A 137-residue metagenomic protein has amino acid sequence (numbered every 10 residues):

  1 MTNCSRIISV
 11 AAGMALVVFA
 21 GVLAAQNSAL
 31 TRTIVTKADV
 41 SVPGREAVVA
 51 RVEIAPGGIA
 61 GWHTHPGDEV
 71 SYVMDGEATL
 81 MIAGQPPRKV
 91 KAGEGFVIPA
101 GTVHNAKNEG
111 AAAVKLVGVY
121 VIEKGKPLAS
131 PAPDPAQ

Functional and structural regions predicted by a protein language model:
T2-R51, V97, P127-Q137: A short, N-terminal "cap"/entry segment at the start of jelly-roll beta-barrel domains of the cupin/DSBH fold
G44-V49, H65-D68, Q85, G101 (+1 more regions): Extracytoplasmic
E46, E53-P56, G61: Short, surface-exposed binding/anchoring microloops in extracellular/periplasmic proteins
R51-I54, H65-L80: Short, conserved beta-strand element in jelly-roll/cupin
I54-A55, A78, G84-G101: Short acidic-glycine-tyrosine-enriched beta hairpin
A60-H65, I82, K107-E109: Short histidine-centered beta-strand/loop micro-motifs that create catalytic or ligand/metal-coordination sites
T79, G101-P127: Ligand-binding loop in jelly-roll beta-barrel domains
